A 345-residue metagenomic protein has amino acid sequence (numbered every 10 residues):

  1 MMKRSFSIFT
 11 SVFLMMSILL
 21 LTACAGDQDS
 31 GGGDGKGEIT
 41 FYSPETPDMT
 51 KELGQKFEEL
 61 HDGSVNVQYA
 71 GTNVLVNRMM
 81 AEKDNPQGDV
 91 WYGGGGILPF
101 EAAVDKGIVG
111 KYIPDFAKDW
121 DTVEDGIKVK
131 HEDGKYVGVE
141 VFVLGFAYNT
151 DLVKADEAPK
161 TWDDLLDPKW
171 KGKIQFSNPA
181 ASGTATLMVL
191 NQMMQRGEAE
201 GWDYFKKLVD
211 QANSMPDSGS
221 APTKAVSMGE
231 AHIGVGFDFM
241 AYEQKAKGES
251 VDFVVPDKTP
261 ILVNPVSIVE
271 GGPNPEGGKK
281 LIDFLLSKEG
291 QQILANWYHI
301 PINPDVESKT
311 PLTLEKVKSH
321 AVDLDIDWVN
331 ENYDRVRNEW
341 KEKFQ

Functional and structural regions predicted by a protein language model:
M1-I39: Short, low-complexity disordered leader/linker segments with a strong preference for bacterial N-terminal type II
A25-G26, G33-E101: Early extracytoplasmic/lumenal segment of secretory-pathway proteins
S43-K51, A70, Q87-E230: Extracytoplasmic ligand-binding site segments that recognize negatively charged/polar headgroups
I97-A102, S227, A231-S250: A ligand-binding cleft/hinge motif common to bilobed small-molecule-binding domains
F142, Y204-V209, M215-P216, K247-E270 (+1 more regions): Periplasmic-binding protein-like
G145-L152, L190, V263-P275, L285 (+1 more regions): A bilobed periplasmic-binding-protein/Venus flytrap-type ligand-binding module shared by bacterial periplasmic
G172-S177, L285-S308: Periplasmic-binding protein-like
P311-Q345: Extracellular/periplasmic bilobal clamshell ligand-binding domains
